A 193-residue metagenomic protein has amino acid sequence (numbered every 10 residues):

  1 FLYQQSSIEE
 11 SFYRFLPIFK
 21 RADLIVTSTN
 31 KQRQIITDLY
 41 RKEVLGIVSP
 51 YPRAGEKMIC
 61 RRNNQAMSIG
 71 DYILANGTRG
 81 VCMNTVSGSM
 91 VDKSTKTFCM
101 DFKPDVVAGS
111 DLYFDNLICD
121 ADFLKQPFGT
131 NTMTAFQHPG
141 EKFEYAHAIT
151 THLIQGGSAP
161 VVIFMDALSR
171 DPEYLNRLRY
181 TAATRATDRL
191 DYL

Functional and structural regions predicted by a protein language model:
F1-E10: Conserved coupling/interface region of RecA-like P-loop/ASCE motor cores
E10-S11, V44: Coil residues (strongly favoring Ser/Thr
R14-K20: A short acidic-Thr-Gly-centered motif at the start of a beta-strand
R21-L193: Core RecA-like ATPase module of SF1/SF2 helicases and allied nucleic-acid translocases
